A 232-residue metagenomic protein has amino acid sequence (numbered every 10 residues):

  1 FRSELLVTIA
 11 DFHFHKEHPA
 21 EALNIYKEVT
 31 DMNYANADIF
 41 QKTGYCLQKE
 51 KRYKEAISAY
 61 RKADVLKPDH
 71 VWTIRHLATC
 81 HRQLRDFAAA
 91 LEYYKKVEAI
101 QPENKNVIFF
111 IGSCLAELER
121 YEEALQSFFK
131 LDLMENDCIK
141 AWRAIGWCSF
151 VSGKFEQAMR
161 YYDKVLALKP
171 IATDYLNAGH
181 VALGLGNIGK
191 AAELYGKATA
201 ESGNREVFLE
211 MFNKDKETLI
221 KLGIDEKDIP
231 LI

Functional and structural regions predicted by a protein language model:
Y34, P68, P102, N136 (+2 more regions): Short coil turns that delineate tetratricopeptide repeat
S202-I232: Terminal, low-structured helical/coil segments at or just beyond the last alpha-helical repeat
